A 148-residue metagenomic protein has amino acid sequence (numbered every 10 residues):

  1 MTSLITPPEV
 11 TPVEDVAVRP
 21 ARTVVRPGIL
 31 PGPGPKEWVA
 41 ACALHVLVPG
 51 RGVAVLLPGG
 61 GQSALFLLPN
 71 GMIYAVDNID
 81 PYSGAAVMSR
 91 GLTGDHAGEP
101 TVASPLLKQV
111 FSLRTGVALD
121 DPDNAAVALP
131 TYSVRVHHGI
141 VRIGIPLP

Functional and structural regions predicted by a protein language model:
T2-E99, S112-L113, A128-P148: N-terminal pre-ligand scaffold of iron-sulfur
G59-G60, K108, P122: Residue-level detection of beta-strand-connecting loop/turn positions
D80, S104-L107: Short cysteine clusters
G94-S104, A118-V127: Short cysteine/histidine-rich metal-coordination sites, predominantly Zn2+-binding motifs
F111-L119: Short metal-binding segments enriched for Cys and/or His
